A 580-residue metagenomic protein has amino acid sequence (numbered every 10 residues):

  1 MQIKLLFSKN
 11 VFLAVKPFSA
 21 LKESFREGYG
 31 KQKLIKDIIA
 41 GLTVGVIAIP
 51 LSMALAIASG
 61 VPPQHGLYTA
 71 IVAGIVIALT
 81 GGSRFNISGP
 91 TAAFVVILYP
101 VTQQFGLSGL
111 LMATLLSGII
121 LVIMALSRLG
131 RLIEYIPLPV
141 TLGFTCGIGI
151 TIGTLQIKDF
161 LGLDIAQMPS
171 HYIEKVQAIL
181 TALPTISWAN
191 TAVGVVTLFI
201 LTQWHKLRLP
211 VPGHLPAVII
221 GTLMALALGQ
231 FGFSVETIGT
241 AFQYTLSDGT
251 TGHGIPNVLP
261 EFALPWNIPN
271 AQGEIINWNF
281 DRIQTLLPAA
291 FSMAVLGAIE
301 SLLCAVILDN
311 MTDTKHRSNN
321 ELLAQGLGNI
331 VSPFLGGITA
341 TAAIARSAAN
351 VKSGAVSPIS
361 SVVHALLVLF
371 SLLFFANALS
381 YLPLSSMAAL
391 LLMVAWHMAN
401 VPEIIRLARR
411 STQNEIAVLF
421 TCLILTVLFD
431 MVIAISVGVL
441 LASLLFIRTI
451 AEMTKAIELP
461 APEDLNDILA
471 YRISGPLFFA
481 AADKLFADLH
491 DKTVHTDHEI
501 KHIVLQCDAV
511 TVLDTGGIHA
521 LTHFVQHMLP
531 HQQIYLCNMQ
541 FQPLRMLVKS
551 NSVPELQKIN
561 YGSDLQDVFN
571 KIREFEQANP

Functional and structural regions predicted by a protein language model:
M1-L21, S443, A451-P580: Cytosolic C-terminal regulatory domains/tails of membrane transporters and channels
Q2-T454, L465, N551: Transmembrane helical cores of multi-pass ion-transport proteins
